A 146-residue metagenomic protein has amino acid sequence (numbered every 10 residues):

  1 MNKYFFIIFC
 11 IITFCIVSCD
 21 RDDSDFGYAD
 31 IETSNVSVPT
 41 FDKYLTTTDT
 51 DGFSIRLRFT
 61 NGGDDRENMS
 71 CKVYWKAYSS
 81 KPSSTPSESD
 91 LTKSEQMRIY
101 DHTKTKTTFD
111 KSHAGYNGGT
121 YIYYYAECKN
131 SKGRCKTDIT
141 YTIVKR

Functional and structural regions predicted by a protein language model:
M1-S18: Sec-dependent bacterial lipoprotein signal peptides
C15-D42: Bacterial Sec-dependent N-terminal signal peptides
D51-L57: Structural beta-strand segments of beta-rich domains
T60-E88, T92: Solvent-exposed loop/turn segments flanking beta-strands in beta-repeat/beta-sandwich domains
T85-T105: Solvent-exposed serine/threonine-rich low-complexity stretches and specific carbohydrate-binding patches
D101-G118: Signal that preferentially marks extracellular ectodomain short beta-strand elements of beta-sandwich modules
G115-G133: Beta-strand-rich modules
S131-R146: Extracellular fibronectin type III
